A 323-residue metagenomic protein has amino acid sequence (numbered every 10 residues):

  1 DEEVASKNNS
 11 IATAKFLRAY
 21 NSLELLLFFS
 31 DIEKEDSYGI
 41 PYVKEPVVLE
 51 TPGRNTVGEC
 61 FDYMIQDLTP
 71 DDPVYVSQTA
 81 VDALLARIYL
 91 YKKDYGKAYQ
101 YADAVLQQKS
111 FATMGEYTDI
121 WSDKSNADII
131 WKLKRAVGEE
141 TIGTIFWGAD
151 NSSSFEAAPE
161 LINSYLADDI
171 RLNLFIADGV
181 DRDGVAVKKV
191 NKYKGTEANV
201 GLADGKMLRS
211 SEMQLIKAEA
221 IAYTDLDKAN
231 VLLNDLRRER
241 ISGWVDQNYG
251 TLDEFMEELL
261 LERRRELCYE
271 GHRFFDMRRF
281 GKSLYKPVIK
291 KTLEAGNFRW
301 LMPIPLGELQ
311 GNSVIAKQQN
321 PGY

Functional and structural regions predicted by a protein language model:
D1-F28, T69-D71, N199-G205, A220-T224 (+2 more regions): Conserved, well-structured interaction surfaces
F28-Y63: Short coil/linker segments at helix-helix boundaries
F61, Y95, L226-D227: TPR-repeat structural position
Y75, Y99-S211, E266, G271 (+4 more regions): Hydrophobic-face positions in mid-chain alpha helices that act as interaction patches
